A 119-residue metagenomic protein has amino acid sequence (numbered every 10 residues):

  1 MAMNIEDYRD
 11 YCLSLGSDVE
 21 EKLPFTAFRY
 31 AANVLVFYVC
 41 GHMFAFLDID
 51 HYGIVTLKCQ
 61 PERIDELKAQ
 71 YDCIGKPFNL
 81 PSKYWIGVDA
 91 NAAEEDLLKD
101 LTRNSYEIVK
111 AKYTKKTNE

Functional and structural regions predicted by a protein language model:
M1-E119: Charge-dense, helix-prone N-terminal extensions
